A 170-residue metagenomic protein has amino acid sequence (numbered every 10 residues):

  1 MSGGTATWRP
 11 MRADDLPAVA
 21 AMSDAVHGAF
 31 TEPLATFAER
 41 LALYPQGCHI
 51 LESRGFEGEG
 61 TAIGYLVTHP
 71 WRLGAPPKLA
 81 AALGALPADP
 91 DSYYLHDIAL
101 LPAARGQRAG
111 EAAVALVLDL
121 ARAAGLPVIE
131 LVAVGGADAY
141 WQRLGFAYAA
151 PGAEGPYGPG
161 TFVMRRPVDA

Functional and structural regions predicted by a protein language model:
T5-V19: A short beta-loop-alpha structural element at the N-terminal edge of CoA-dependent acyl/N-acetyltransferase catalytic
H27-E57, V67-G84: Active-site rim helix/loop that mediates acceptor-substrate recognition in acyltransferases
Q46-C48, P159-R165: Short hydrophobic/aromatic beta-strand or adjacent loop that forms the aromatic wall/cage of a ligand/substrate-binding
E59-T61, L66-A99, R105, G152-G160: Conserved acyl-donor/pantetheine-binding loop and adjacent beta-alpha core of acyl/acetyltransferases and related
L100, G106-D119: Conserved acetyl-CoA-binding loop-helix of GNAT-fold acetyltransferases
V114, L120-V134: Conserved GNAT acetyl-CoA-binding A-motif
A123, G135-P159: Conserved active-site alpha-helix within GNAT-family acetyltransferase domains
